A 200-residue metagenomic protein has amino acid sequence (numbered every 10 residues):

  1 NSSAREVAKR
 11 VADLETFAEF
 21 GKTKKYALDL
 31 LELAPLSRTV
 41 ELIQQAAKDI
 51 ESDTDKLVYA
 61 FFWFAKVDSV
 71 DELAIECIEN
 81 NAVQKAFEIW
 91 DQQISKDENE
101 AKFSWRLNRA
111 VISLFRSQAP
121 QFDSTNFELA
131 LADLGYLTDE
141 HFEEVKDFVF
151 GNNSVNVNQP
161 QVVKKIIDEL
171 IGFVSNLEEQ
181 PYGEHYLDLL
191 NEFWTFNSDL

Functional and structural regions predicted by a protein language model:
N1-L200: C-terminal accessory/regulatory regions appended to core domains
